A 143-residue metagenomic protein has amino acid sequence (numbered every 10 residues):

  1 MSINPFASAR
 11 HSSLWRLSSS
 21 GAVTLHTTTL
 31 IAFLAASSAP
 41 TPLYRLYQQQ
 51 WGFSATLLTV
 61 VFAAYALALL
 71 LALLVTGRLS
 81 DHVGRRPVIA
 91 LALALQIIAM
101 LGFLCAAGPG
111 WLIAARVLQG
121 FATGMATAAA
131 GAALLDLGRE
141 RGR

Functional and structural regions predicted by a protein language model:
R16-Q49: Pair of pore-lining "gating" transmembrane helices in MFS-fold secondary transporters
Q48-L57: Short extramembrane helix-to-coil loop segments that connect adjacent transmembrane helices in Major
G52, G84, C105-G110: Helix-breaking motifs and short loop linkers at transmembrane-helix boundaries and internal kinks in secondary membrane
V60-G77, T127: Central cavity-lining transmembrane alpha-helices of secondary-active solute carriers, predominantly the Major
V88-G102: Structural signature of the two symmetry-related core transmembrane helices
G110-R116: Short hydrophobic/alpha-helical segments at membrane-entry points of transmembrane helices in Major Facilitator
V117-R143: Cytoplasmic helix-loop-helix junction between adjacent transmembrane helices in 12-TM secondary transporters
